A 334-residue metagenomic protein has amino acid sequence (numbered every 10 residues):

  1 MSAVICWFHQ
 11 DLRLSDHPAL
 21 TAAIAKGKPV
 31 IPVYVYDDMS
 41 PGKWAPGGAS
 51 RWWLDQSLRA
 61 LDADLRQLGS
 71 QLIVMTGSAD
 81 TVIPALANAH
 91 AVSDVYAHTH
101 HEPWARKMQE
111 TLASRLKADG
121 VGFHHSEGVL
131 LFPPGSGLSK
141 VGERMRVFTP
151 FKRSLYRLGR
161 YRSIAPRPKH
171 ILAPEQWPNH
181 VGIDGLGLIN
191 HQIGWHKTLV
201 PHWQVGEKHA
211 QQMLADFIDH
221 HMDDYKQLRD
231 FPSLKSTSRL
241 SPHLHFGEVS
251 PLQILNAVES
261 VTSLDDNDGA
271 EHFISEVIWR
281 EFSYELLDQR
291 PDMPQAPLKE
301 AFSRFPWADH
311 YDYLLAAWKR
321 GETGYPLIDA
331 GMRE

Functional and structural regions predicted by a protein language model:
M1-S163, R333: Trp/Phe/Arg-rich N-terminal binding region typifying the photolyase-homology
L12-S15, W104, K235-S236, G269 (+1 more regions): Short, glycine/acidic-rich beta->alpha junctions
A19, S57, L61, A210-F217 (+3 more regions): Alpha-helical packing segments of well-folded alpha/beta enzyme cores
W44-G47, R51, L138, V200-Q204 (+3 more regions): Hydrophobic alpha-helical scaffolding
V121, G142-A301, F305: Glycine/tryptophan-enriched, flexible segments
T237-S238, D312-L314: Active-site flanking loop/helix segments enriched in acidic
A316-R333: Helix-hairpin-helix/helix-loop-helix acidic hairpins
